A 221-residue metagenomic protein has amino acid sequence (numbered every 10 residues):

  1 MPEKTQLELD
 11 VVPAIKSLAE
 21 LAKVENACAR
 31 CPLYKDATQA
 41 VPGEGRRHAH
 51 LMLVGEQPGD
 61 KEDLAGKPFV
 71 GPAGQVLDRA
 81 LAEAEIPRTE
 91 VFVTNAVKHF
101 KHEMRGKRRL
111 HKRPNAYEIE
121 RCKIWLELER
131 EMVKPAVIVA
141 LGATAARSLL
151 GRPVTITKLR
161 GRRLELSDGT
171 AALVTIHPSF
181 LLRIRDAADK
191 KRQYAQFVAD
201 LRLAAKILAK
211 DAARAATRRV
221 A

Functional and structural regions predicted by a protein language model:
P2-A221: A polyanion-binding, active-site-adjacent surface
